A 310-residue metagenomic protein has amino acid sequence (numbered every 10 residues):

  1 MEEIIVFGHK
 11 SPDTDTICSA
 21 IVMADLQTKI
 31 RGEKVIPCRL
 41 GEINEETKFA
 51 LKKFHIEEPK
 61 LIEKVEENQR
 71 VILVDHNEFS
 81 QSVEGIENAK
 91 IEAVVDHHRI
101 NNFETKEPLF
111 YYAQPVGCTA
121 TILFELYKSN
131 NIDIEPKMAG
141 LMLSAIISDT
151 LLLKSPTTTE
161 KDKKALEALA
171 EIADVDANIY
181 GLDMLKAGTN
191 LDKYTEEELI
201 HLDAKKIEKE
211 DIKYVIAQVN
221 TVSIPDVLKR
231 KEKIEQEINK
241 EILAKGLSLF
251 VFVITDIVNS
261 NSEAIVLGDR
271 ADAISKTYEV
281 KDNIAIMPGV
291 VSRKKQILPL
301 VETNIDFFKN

Functional and structural regions predicted by a protein language model:
M1-N310: Replace "Mg2+/Mn2+-dependent" with "divalent metal-dependent
